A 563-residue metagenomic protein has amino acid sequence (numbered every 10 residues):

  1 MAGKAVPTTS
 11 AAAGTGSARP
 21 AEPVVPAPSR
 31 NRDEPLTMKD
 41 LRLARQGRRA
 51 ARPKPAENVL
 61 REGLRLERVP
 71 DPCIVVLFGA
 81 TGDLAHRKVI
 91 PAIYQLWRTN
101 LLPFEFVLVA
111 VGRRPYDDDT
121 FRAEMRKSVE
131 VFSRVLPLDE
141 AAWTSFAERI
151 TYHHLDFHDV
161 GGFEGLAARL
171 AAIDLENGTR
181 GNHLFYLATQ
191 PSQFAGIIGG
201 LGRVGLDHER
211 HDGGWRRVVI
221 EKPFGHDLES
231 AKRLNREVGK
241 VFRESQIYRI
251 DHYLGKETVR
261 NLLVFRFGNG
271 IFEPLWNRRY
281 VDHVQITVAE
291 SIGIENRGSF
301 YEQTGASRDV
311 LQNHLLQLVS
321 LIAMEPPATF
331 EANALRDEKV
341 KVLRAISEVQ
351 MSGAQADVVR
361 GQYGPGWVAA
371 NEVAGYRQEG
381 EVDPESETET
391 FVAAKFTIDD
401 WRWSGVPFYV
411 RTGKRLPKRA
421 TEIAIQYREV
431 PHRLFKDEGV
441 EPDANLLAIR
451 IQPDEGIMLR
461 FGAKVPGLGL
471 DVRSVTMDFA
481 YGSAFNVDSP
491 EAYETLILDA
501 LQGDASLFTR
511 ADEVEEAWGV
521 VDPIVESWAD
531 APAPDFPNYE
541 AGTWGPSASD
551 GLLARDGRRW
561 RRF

Functional and structural regions predicted by a protein language model:
A2-P7, N31-I220, F224-F563: Secretory/organelle targeting and membrane-embedding segments
P7-M38: N-terminal intrinsically disordered, low-complexity tails
